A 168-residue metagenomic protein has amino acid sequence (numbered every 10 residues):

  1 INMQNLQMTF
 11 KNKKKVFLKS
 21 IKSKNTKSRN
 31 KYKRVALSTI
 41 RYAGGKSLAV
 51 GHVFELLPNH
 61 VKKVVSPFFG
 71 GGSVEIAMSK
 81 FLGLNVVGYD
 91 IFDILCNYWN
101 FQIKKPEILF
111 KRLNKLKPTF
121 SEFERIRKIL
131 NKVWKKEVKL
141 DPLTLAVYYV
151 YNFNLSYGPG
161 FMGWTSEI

Functional and structural regions predicted by a protein language model:
I1-M3, I168: Short intrinsically disordered, low-complexity coil segments enriched in acidic
Q4-V65, S73-V74: S-adenosyl-L-methionine
N59-K62, K80-L84: Short, solvent-exposed loop/edge-beta patches enriched in aromatic
F68: Conserved S-adenosyl-L-methionine
G71-L82: Conserved SAM-binding loop of SAM-dependent methyltransferases across substrates and taxa, primarily the Class I
F81-I168: Class I S-adenosyl-L-methionine-dependent methyltransferase module
